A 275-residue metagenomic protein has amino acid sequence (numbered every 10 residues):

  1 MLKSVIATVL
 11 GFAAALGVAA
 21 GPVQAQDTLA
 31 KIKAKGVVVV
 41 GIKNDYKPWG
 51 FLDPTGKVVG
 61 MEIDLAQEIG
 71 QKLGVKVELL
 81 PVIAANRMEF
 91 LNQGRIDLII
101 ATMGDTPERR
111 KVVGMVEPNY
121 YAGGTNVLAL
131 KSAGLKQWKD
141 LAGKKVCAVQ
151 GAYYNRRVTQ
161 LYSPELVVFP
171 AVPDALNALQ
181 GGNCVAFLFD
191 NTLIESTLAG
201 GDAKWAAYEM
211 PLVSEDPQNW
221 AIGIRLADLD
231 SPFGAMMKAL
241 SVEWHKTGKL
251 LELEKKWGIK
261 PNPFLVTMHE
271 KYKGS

Functional and structural regions predicted by a protein language model:
A25-T102: Extracytoplasmic small-molecule ligand-binding "clamshell" domains of the periplasmic binding protein/Venus flytrap
V38-V39, G74-K76, Q93-A101, K145 (+2 more regions): Alpha-to-beta junction loops
V39-P48, V58-K72, G104-D105, G124-D174 (+1 more regions): Bilobed "Venus flytrap"/periplasmic-binding protein-like clamshell domains and structurally analogous long
D64-K72, L135, K139, K144-K145 (+3 more regions): Extended ligand-binding regions for polar small-molecule ligands
Q67, Q71, K76-D140, L212-E215: Acidic, polar ligand-binding/catalytic clefts
E78-E89, A133, G151-Y153, V167-G181 (+1 more regions): Short helix-initiation/N-cap motifs at beta->coil->alpha
E89, M103-K111, R157-Q160, V185-P217: A ligand-binding cleft/hinge motif common to bilobed small-molecule-binding domains
Y121-A129, E195, A199-K238, K260-S275: Periplasmic-binding protein-like
